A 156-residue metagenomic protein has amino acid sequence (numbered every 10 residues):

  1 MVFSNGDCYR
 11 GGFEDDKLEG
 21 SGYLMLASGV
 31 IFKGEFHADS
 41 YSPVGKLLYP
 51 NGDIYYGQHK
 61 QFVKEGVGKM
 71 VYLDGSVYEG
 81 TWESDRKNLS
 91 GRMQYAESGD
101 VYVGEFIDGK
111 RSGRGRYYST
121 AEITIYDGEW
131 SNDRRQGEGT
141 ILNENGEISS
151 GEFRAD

Functional and structural regions predicted by a protein language model:
N5, S28, N51, D74 (+3 more regions): Acidic/polar residues in short coil/turn loops that connect beta-strands within repeat-based beta-sheet scaffolds
C8-E19, I31-S42, I54-E65, V77-N88 (+3 more regions): Conserved anchor residues at repeat-unit boundaries in beta-strand-based tandem repeats, strongest for the MORN repeat
L26-S28, Y49, G91: Generic detector of low-complexity/intrinsically disordered segments and short hydrophobic N-terminal stretches
V44, S90-G99, Y118-T124: Short, charged helix-to-loop "capping" segments that act as catalytic/coupling loops
